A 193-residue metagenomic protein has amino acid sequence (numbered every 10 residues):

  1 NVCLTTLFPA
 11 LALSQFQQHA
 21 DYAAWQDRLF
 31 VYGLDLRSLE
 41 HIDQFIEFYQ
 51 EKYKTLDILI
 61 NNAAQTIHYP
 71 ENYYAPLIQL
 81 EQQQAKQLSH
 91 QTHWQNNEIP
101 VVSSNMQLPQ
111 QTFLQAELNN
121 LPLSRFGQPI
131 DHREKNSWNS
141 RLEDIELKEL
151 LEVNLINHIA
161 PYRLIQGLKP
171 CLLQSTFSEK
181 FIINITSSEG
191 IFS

Functional and structural regions predicted by a protein language model:
N1-A24, L36, A64, Y69 (+2 more regions): N-terminal Rossmann-like NAD(P)+-binding domain of SDR-like oxidoreductases, especially those catalyzing
N1-Q15, I58, E71-Q83, W94: Conserved glycine-rich Rossmann-like NAD(P)H-binding loop of the short-chain dehydrogenase/reductase
C3, F30-Y32, I60, I183: Hydrophobic/aromatic beta-strand patches that form the interior of the parallel beta-sheet core in alpha/beta enzyme
A20-E40, W138, L142-E143: Rossmann-fold cofactor-recognition segment
Q26-L29, F48-N61, Y73: A glycine-rich helix->loop->beta "capping" turn within Rossmann-like NAD(P)(H)-dependent oxidoreductase domains
L36-K54: Conserved Rossmann-fold cofactor-binding substructure of NAD(P)-dependent oxidoreductases
A64-L155, I159-Y162, Q166-S193: Catalytic loop of short-chain dehydrogenase/reductase
